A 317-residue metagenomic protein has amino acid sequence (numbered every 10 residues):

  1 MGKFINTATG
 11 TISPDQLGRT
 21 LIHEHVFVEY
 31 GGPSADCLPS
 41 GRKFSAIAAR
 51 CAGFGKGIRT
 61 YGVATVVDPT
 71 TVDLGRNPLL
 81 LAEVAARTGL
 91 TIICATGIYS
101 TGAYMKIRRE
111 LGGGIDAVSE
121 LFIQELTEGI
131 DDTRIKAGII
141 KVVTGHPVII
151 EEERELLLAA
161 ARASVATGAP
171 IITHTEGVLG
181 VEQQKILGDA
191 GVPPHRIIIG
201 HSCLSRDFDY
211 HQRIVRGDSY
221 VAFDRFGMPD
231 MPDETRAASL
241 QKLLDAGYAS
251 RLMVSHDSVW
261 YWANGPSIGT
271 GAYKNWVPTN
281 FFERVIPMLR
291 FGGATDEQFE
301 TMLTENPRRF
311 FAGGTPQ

Functional and structural regions predicted by a protein language model:
G2-G10, P278-Q317: Mid-to-C-terminal alpha-helical segments outside catalytic/metal-binding sites
G18-T91, D116-I135: Alpha-helical scaffold segments that flank or form the walls of functional sites
H23, V66, I98, S164 (+4 more regions): Divalent metal-coordination and catalytic microenvironments
V72, G200-S205, D224-L243: Active-site glycine- and acidic-residue-rich loops that bind and position anionic ligands or nucleotide-like cofactors
L81, I150-E155, V178-G191, D207-V215: Distinct, well-ordered alpha-helical segments
E83-A86, T91-A166, Y220, R225-D230: Active-site gating/metal-coordination segments in enzymes
G89-L90, T167-G168, G188-R196, R213-A222 (+1 more regions): Glycine-enriched alpha-helix->loop->beta-strand junction motifs that scaffold or abut catalytic
H174, D224-R225, Y248-A272: Short acidic/histidine-rich active-site segments
